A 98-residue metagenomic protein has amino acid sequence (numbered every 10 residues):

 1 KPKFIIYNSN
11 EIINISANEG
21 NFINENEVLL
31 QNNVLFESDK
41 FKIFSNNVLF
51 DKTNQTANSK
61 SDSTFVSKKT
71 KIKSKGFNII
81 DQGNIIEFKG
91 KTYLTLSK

Functional and structural regions predicted by a protein language model:
K1-K98: Mature-chain termini and adjacent capping regions
